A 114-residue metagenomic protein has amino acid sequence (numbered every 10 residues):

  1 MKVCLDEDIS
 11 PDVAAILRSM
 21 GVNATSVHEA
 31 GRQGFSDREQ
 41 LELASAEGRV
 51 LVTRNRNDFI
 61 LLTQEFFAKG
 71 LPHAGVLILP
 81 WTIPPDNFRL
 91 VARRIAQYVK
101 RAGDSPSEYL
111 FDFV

Functional and structural regions predicted by a protein language model:
M1-E7, P11, R18-S19, R32 (+2 more regions): Acidic, PIN/NYN-like endoribonuclease modules and their adjacent C-terminal/linker elements
I16-A24: Short helix-loop-beta junction
N23, N55-N57, N87: Detector for Asparagine
N23-F35: Conserved BB-loop
D37, L43-L62: Acidic, metal-binding active-site segment of PIN/NYN-like and related structure-specific nucleases
